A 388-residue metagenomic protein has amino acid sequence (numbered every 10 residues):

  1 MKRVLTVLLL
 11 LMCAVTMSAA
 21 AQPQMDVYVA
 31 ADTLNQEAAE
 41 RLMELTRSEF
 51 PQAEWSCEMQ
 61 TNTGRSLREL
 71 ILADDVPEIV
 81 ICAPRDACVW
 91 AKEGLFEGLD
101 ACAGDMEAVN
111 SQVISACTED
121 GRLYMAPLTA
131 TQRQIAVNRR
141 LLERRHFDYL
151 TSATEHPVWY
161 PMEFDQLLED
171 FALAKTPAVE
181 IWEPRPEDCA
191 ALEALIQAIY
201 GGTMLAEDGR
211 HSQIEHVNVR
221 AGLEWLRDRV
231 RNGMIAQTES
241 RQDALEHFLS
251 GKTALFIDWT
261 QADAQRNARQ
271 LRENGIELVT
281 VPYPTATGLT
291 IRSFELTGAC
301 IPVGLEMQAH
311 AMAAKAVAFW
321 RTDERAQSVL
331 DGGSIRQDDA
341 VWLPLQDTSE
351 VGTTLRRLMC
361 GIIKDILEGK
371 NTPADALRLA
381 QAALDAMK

Functional and structural regions predicted by a protein language model:
R3-T6, A14-C88, T287, S328 (+2 more regions): Conserved N-terminal structural module of periplasmic/extracytoplasmic solute-binding proteins
P23, S48-E54, R231, R269-G333 (+1 more regions): Extracytoplasmic/periplasmic substrate-recognition and gating elements
A38-R41, A221-W225, G304-W320, A376: Short amphipathic alpha-helical coupling segments at ligand-binding clamshell hinges and other catalytic/signaling
E49-V109, R145-H146, L150, E246-H247 (+2 more regions): Extracytoplasmic "Venus flytrap"/periplasmic binding protein-like
C82-A136, M162, E277-P282: Hinge/lid segment of periplasmic solute-binding proteins
T118-C189, G202-A236, L305, N371-D375: Helix-loop-helix "hinge/cap" segment bordering the ligand-binding cleft or interdomain interface
E169-L173, I214-I276, F319: Ligand-binding pocket segment of bilobal, Venus flytrap-like solute-binding proteins
Q337-K388: Conserved C-terminal helix/tail region of periplasmic/extracytoplasmic solute-binding proteins
